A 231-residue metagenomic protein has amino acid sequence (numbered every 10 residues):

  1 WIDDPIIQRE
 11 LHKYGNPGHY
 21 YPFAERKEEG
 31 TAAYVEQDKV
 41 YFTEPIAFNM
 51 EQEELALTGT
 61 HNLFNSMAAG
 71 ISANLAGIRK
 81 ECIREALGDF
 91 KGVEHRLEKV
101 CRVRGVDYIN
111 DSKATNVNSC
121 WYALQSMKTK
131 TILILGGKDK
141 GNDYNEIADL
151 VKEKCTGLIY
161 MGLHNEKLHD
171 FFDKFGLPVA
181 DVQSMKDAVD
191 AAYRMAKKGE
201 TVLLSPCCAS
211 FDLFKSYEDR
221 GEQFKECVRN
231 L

Functional and structural regions predicted by a protein language model:
W1-Y108, H169, P178: Acidic, Mg2+-coordinating active-site environments of NTP-dependent enzymes
I71-R79, E85, D89-H95, K99-D107 (+1 more regions): ATP-dependent carboxylate-amine ligase
